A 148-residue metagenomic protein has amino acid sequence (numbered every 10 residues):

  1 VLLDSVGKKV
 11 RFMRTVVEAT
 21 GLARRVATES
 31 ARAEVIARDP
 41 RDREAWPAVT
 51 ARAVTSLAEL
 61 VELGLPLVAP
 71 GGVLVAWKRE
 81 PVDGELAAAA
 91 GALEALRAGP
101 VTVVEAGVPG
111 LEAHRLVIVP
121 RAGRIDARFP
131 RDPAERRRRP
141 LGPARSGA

Functional and structural regions predicted by a protein language model:
V1, S5-A148: S-adenosylmethionine
